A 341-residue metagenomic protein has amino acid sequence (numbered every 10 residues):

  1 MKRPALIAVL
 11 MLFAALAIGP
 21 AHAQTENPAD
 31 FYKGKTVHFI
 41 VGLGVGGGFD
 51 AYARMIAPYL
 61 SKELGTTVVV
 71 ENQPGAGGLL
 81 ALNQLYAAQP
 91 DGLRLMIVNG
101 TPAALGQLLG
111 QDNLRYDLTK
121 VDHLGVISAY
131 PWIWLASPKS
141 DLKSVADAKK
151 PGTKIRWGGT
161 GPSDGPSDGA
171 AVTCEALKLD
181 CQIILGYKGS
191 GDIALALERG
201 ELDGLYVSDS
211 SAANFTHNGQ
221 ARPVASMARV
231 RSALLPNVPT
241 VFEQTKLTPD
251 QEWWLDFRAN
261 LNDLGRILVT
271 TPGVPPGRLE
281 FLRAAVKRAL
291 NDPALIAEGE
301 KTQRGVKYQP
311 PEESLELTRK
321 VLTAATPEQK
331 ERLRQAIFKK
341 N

Functional and structural regions predicted by a protein language model:
M1-P4: Positively charged n-region of N-terminal signal peptides that target proteins for export
A8-A17: Bacterial N-terminal signal peptides
I18-A23: Sec/Tat signal peptide C-region and signal peptidase I cleavage site
E26-G265, L333-K340: Conserved hydrophobic/amphipathic secondary-structure segments that form or flank ligand- or partner-binding grooves
F31-V37, P276-N341: An extracytoplasmic/periplasmic, membrane-proximal ligand-sensing/linker region
V45, P272-V274: A generic structural motif
E71, T271-P272: Surface-exposed loop and edge beta-strand positions of immunoglobulin-like domains
G265-T271: A short beta-strand structural signal in non-transmembrane regions
